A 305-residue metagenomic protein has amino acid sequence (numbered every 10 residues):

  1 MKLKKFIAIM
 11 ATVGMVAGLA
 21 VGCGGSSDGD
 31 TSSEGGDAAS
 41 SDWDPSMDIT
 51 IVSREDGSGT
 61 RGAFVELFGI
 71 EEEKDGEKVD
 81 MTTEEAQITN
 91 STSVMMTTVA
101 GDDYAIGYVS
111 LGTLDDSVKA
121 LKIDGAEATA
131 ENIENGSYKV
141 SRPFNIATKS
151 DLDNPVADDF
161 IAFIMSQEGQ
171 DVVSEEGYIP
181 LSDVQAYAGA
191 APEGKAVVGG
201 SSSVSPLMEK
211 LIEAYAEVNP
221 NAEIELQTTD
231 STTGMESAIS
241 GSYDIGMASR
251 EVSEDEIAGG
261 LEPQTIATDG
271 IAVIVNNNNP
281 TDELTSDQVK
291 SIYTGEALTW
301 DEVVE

Functional and structural regions predicted by a protein language model:
M1-M10: Bacterial Sec-dependent N-terminal signal peptides
A11-A17: Hydrophobic helical h-region of N-terminal Sec-dependent signal peptides in bacterial secretory/periplasmic proteins
G18-G22: C-terminal motif of bacterial Sec signal peptides marking the signal peptidase cleavage site
G24-E305: Exported/periplasmic ABC-transporter solute-binding proteins
